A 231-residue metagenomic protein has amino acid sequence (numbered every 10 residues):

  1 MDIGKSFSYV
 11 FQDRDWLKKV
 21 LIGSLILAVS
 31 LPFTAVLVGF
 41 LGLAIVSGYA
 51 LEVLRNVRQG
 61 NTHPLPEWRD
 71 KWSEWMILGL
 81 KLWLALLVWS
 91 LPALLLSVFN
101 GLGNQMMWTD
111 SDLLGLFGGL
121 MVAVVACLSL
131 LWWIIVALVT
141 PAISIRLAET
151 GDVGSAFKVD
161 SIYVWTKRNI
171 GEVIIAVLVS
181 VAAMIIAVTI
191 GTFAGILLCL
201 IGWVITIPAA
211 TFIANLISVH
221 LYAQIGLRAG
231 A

Functional and structural regions predicted by a protein language model:
D2-V29, W68-P92, L138-I190, V219-A231: Interfacial aromatic "cap" segments that immediately flank transmembrane helices in multipass membrane proteins
D15, T62-L78, L114-G118, V122 (+5 more regions): Membrane-helix interfacial "entry" motifs
K18-A28, G39-T62, S73-E74, L78-I134: Short, small/hydrophobic-residue-rich motifs at membrane-helix boundaries and re-entrant hairpins of integral membrane
P32-Q59, G115-A156, V188-A231: Selective recognition of hydrophobic, aromatic-rich stretches within alpha-helical transmembrane segments of polytopic
L95-G103, A182-A187, C199-W203, A231: Short alpha-helical linear motifs
